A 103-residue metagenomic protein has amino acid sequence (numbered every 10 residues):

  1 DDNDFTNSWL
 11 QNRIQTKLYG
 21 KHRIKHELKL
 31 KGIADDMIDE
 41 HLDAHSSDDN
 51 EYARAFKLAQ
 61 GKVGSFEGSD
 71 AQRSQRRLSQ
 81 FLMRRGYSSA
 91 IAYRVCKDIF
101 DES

Functional and structural regions predicted by a protein language model:
D1-S103: An alpha-helical, amphipathic repeat domain used for nucleic-acid recognition, typified by the mTERF helical solenoid
